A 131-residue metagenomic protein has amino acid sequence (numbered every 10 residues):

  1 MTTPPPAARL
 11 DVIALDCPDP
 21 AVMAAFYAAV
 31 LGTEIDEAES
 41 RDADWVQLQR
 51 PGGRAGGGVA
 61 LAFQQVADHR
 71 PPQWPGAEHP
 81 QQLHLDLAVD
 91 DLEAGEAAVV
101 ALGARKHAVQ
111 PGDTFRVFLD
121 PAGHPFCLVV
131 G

Functional and structural regions predicted by a protein language model:
T2-A8, A14-L61, A94-A97, A101-A108 (+1 more regions): Core segments of cupin and vicinal oxygen chelate
A8-V12, P80-H84: Short, solvent-exposed beta-strand edge segments and adjacent coil->beta transition regions
P51, Q64-D68, G131: Generic beta-structure capping elements
D68-W74: A short, acidic/glycine-rich surface segment
D86-A88: Catalytic beta/alpha-barrel core
Q110, L128-G131: Short beta->alpha transition motifs characteristic of CBS
D120: Short, acidic, Ser/Thr-enriched surface-loop or helix-capping motifs
